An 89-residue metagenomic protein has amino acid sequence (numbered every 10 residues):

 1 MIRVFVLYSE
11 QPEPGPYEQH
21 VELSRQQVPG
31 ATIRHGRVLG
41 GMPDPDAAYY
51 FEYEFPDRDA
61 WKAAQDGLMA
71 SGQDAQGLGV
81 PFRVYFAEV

Functional and structural regions predicted by a protein language model:
M1-D66, V84-V89: Short S/T/G/P-rich N-terminal loop/turn motif that feeds into the first structured element of a domain
A70-L78: Outer-membrane beta-barrel domain signature
